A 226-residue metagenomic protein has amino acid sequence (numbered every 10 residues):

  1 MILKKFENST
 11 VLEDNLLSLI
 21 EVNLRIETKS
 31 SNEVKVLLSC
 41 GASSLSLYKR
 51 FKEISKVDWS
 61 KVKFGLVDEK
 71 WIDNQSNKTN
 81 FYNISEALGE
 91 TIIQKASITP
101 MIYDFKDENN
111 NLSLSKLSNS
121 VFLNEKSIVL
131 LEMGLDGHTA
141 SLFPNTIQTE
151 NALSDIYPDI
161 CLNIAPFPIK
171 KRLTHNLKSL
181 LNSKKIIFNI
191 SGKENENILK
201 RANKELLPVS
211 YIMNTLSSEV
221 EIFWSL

Functional and structural regions predicted by a protein language model:
M1-V36, I98: N-terminal glycine-/serine-/threonine-rich phosphate-binding loop
I20, G41, I84, G192: Residue-level signal for inorganic ion chemistry
K29, V34-E53: Glycine-rich N-terminal segment of FAD-binding domains in flavoprotein oxidoreductases, spanning the beta-loop-helix
L37-S43, L131-L135, S191: Glycine-rich beta-strand-to-loop/alpha-helix junction loops that act as flexible
S55-K63, I92-I93, A152, K178-K184 (+1 more regions): Short, conserved loop/helix-junction motifs that constitute active-site signature segments in enzyme catalytic cores
W59-L130: Ligand-binding beta-strand-loop-alpha-helix segment within the catalytic cores of soluble metabolic enzymes
L131, L135-L177: Class I SAM-dependent methyltransferase SAM-binding "motif I" and its flanking Rossmann-like core
K178, N182-L226: ATP/nucleoside-binding phosphotransfer catalytic cores, i.e., glycine-rich phosphate-binding loops
